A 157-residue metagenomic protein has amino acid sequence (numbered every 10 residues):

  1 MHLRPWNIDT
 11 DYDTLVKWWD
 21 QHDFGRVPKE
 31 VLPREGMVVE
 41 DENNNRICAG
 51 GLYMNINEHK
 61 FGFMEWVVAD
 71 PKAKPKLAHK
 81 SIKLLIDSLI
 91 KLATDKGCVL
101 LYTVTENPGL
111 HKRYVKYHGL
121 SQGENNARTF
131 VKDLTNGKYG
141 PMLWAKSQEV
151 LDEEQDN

Functional and structural regions predicted by a protein language model:
M1-W19, N136-A145: Short N-terminal secondary-structure initiator segments
L3, M37-V39, L101, F130: Hydrophobic beta-strand residues in large extracellular and virion-surface proteins
L3-R4, G25-V27, G119-N125: Short secondary-structure junctions
P5-N7, D13-E42, I47-A69: A conserved beta-strand-loop-helix scaffold within acyl/acetyltransferase catalytic domains
E42-N44, K72, D133-G137: Short loop segments at secondary-structure junctions
G62-H118, E124-N125: Acyl-donor binding region in acyl/amide transferases
T103-L151: Active-site/acyl-donor-binding loops of N-acyltransferases
Q155-N157: Short acidic DE-rich linear segments
